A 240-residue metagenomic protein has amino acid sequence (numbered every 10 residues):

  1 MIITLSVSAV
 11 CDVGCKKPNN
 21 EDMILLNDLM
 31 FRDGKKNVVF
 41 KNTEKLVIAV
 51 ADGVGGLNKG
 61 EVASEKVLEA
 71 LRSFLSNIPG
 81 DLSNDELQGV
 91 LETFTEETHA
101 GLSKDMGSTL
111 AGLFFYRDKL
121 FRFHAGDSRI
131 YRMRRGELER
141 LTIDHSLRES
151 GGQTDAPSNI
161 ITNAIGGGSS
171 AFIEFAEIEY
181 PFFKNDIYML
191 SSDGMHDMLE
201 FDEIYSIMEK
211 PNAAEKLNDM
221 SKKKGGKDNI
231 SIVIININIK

Functional and structural regions predicted by a protein language model:
M1-K240: PP2C/PPM-type serine/threonine phosphatase catalytic domain
